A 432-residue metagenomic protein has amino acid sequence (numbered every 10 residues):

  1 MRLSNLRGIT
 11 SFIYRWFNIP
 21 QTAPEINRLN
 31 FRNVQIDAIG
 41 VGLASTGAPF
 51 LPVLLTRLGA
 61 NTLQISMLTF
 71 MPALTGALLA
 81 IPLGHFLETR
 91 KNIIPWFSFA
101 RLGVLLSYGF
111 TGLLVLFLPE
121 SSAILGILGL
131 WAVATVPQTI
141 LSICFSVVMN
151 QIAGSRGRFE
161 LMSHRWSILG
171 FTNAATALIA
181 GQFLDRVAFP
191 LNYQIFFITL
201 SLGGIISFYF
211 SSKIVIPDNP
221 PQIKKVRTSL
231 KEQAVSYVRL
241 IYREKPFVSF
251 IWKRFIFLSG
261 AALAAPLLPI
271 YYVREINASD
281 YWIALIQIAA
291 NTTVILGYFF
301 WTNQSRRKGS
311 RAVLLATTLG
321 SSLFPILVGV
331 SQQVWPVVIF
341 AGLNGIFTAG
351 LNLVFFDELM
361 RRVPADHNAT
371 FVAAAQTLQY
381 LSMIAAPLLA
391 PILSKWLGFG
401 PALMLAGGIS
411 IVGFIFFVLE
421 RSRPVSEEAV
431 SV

Functional and structural regions predicted by a protein language model:
R2-L78, L87, I94, S98 (+3 more regions): Helix-loop boundary and gating motifs at the non-cytosolic
P52-R57, H85-T89, G112-L118, N173-F196 (+1 more regions): Transmembrane alpha-helix termini and helix-breaking/packing motifs in multi-pass membrane transporters
T62-L63, A153-R165, D280, V363-A375: Loop-to-transmembrane helix entry/capping segments in MFS-fold secondary transporters and related SLC/MFSD carriers
L79-N92, L184-D185, G297-G309, S394: Helix-to-loop junctions at the C-terminal end of transmembrane segments in multipass secondary transporters
P95-T111, I198, A312-L327, G407: Structural signature of the two symmetry-related core transmembrane helices
L113-L130, G329-A341: Helix-loop junctions at membrane interfaces in 12-TM secondary transporters
Q138-A153, G350-V363: Intracellular juxtamembrane helix-capping segments at the cytosolic ends of symmetry-related transmembrane helices
V215-S236, S426-V432: Flexible cytoplasmic inter-helical loops of multi-pass small-molecule transporters
